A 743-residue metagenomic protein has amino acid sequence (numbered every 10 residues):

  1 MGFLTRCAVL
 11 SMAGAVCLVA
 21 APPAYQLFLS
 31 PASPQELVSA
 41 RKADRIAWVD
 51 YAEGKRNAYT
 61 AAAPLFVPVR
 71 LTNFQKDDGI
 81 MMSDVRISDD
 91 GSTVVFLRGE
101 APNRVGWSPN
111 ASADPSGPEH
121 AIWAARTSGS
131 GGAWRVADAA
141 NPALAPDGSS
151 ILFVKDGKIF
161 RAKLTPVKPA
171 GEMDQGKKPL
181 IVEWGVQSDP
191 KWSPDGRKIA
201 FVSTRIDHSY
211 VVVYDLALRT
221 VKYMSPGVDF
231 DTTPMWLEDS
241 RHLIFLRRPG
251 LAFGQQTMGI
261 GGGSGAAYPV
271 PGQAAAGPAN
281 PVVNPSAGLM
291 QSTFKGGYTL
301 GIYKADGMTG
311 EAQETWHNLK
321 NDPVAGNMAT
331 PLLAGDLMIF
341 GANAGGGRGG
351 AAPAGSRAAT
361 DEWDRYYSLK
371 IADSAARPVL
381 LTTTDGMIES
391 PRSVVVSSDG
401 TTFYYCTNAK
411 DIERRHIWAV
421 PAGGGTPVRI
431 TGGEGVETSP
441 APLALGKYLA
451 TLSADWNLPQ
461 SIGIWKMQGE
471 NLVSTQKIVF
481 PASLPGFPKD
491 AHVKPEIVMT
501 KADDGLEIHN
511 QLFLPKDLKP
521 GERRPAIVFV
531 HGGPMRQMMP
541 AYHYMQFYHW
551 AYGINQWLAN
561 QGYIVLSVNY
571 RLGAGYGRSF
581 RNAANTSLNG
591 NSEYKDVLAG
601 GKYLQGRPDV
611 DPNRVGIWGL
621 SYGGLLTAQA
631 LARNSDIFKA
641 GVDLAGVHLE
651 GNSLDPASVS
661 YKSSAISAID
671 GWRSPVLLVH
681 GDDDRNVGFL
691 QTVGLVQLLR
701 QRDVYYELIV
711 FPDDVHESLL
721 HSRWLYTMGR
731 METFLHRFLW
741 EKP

Functional and structural regions predicted by a protein language model:
A21-P34, P68, E314: A short helix->beta-strand "capping" segment at the edge of beta-propeller domains
Q26-N57: Beta-strand-rich domains and repeat architectures in extracellular enzymes and scaffolds, especially beta-propellers
V38, R86, A143, K191 (+4 more regions): Conserved beta-strand position repeated across blades of beta-propeller domains
R41-K42, D89-D90, P146-D147, P194-D195 (+4 more regions): Residue-level detector of Asp-centered blade-edge/turn motifs that repeat once per structural unit in beta-propeller
I46, V94, I151, G196-I199 (+4 more regions): Hydrophobic beta-strand positions that form the internal "hydrophobic ladder" of WD40/Gbeta-like beta-propeller blades
V49-Y59, F74-M81, V95-W123, S130-D138 (+13 more regions): A flexible loop/linker signature enriched in serine peptidases of the S9 family
A62-F66, R126-S130, L164-V167, D215-R219 (+4 more regions): Short loop/turn segments that connect beta-strands within beta-propeller blades
A252, Y298, M328, A334-G335 (+5 more regions): Serine-hydrolase catalytic core recognition
